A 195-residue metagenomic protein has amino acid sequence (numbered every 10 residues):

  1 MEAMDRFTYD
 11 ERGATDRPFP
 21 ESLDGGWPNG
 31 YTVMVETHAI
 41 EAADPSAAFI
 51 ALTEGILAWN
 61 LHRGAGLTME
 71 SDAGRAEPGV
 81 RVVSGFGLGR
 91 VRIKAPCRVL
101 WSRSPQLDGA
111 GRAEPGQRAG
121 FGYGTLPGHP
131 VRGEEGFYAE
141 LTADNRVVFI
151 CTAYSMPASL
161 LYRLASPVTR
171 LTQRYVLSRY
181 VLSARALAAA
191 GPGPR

Functional and structural regions predicted by a protein language model:
M1-G89: Hydrophobic ligand-binding cavity/cleft-lining segments
E2-D5, M156-R195: A conserved amphipathic terminal alpha-helix motif
E36-H38, A139, C151-A153: A structural signal for short, well-ordered beta-strand segments
I50-L61, W101, G128, D144 (+2 more regions): Short, intrinsically disordered, mixed-charge
V83, G122, V147-I150: General beta-strand recognition
G89-A143: Hydrophobic-ligand binding "helix-grip"
T125-H129, T152-S159: Short, solvent-exposed aromatic-acidic interface loops
L141-N145, Y154-M156: Compact beta-sheet-dominated globular domain cores
